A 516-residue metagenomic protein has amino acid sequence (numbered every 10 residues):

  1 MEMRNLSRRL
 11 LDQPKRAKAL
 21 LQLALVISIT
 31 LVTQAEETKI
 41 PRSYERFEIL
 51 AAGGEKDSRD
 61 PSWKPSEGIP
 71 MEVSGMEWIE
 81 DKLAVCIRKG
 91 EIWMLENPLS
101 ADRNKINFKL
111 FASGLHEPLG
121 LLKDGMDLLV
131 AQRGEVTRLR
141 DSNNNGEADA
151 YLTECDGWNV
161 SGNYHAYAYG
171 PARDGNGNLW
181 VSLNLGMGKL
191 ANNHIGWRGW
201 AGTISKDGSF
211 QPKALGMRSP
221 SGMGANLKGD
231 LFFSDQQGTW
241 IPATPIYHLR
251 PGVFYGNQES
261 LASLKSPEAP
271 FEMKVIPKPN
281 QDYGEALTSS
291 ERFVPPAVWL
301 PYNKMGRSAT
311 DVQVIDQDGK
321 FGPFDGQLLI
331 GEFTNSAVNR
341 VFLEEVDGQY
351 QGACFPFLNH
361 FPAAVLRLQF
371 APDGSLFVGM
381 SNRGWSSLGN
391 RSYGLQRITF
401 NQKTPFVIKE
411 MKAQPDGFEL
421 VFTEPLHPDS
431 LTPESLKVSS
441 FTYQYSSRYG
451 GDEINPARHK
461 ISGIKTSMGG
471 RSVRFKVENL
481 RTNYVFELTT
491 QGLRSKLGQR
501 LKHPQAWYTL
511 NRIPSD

Functional and structural regions predicted by a protein language model:
M1-R16: N-terminal secretory signal peptides that target proteins for export/translocation
K18-T30: Bacterial N-terminal signal peptides
L31-A35: Sec/Tat signal peptide C-region and signal peptidase I cleavage site
E36-P405, K409-G417, P428: Beta-propeller domains with acidic blade repeats across secreted/periplasmic ectodomains and cytosolic WD/CNH propellers
V421-G463, L488-L497, P504-Y508: Short, surface-exposed alpha-helix to beta-strand junction/turn motifs within ectodomains of secreted and cell-envelope
T466-G469: Blade-terminus and WD-like Trp-Asp/Gly-His loop motifs, strongest in beta-propeller folds
N479-N483: Surface-exposed, short loops/turns at beta-strand junctions within beta-sandwich domains
K502-D516: Short beta-strand elements
